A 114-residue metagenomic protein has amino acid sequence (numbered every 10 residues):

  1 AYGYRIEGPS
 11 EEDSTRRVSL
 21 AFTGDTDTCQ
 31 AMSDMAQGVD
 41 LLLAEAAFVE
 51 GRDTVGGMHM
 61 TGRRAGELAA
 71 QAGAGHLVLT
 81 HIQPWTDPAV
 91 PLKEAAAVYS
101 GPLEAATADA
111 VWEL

Functional and structural regions predicted by a protein language model:
A1-G3, A108-D109: Short hydrophobic/aromatic beta-strand or adjacent loop that forms the aromatic wall/cage of a ligand/substrate-binding
Y2-G24, L41: Conserved beta-strand hairpin/beta-sheet module of binuclear metal-dependent hydrolase folds, prominently
R17, D27-W112: Cap/insert and terminal regions of metallo-dependent hydrolase folds
